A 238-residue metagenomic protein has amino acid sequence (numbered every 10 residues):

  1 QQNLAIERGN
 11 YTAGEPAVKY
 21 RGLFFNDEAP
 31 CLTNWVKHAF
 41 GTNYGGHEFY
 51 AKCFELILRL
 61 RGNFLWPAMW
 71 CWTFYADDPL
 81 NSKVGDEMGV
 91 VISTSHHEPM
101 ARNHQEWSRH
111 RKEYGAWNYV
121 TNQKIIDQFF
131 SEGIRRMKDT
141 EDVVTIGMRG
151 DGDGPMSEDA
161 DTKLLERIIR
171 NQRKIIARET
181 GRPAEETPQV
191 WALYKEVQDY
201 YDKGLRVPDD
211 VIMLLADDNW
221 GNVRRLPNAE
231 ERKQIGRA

Functional and structural regions predicted by a protein language model:
Q1-A5, G14-A17, V84-M88, I92: Carbohydrate-recognition beta-sandwich/jelly-roll modules in extracellular/periplasmic carbohydrate-active proteins
Q2-E7, M69-W70, A76-P79, D86-E87 (+1 more regions): Gly/Pro-rich turn-and-neighbor structural signature
L23, R61, M213: Conserved, mostly hydrophobic/aromatic
P30-T33, A39-M88: A conserved hydrophobic secondary-structure block that centers on an alpha-helix together with its immediately flanking
N34-K37, M69, D77-D78, H97 (+2 more regions): Short, solvent-exposed loop/turn and secondary-structure capping segments
R59, N63, E98, T140-V144: Metallocofactor- and cofactor-centric catalytic cores in central/energy metabolism, strongly enriched
T73, E87-R109, A116, T121: Acidic/aromatic-lined carbohydrate-recognition and catalytic surfaces of CAZymes acting on diverse glycans
A238: Conserved small/polar residues in nucleotide/adenosyl-binding loops
